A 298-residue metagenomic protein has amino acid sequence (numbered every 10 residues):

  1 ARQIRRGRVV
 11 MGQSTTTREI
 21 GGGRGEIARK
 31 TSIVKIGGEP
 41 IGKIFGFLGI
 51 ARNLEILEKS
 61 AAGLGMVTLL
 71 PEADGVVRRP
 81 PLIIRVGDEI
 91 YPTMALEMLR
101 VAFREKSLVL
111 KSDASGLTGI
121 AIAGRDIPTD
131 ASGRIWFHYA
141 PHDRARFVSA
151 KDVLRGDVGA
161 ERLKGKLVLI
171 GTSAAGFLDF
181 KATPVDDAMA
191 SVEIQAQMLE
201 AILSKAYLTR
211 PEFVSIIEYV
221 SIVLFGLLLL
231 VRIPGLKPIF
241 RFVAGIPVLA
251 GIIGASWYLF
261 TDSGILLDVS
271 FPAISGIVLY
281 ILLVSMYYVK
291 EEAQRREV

Functional and structural regions predicted by a protein language model:
A1-R125, A160-R241: Non-transmembrane functional regions of envelope-associated proteins
G49-R52, H142, A150-D152: Short Pro/Gly-enriched beta-strand edge/turn motifs at strand-loop
A95, V148-V153, D268-V269: Helix N-cap / beta->alpha transition motif
T129-V148: Active-site Gly/Thr loop motif
R134, G165-L167, E291: Short, surface-exposed beta-edge/turn micro-motifs
D152-A160: Surface-exposed ligand/attachment interfaces on beta-rich extracellular proteins
A201-V298: Transmembrane alpha-helices and their extracellular/periplasmic helix-loop junctions in integral membrane proteins
